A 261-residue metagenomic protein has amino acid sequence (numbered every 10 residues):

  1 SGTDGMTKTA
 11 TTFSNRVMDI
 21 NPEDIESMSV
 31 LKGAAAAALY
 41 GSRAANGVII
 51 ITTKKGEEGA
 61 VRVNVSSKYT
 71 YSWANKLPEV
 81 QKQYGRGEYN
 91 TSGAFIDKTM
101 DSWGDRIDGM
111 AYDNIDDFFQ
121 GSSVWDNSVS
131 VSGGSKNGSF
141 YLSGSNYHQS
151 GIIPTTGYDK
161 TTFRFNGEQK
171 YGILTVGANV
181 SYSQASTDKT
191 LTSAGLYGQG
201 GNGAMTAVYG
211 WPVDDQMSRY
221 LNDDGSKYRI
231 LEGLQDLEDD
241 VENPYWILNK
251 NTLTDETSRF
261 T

Functional and structural regions predicted by a protein language model:
S1-N21, G47, K55-P154, T190-L196 (+1 more regions): Residues embedded in well-ordered regular secondary structure
P22-L31: Phosphoinositide-dependent membrane-docking surfaces
M28, I49-I51: Non-catalytic regulatory/gating segments with a bias toward low-complexity or hydrophobic composition
A35, G41-A45, T53-K54: Periplasmic N-terminal soluble interaction domains immediately after the signal peptide in Gram-negative
Y40-G41, I153-G157: Short, solvent-exposed loop/turn segments at secondary-structure boundaries
I49, V129, F163-F165: Membrane-embedded beta-strands of outer-membrane beta-barrel proteins, especially the hydrophobic/small aromatic
G104, W125, K160-T161, N166-L174 (+2 more regions): Extracellular/periplasmic, surface-exposed regions of secreted and cell-surface proteins
